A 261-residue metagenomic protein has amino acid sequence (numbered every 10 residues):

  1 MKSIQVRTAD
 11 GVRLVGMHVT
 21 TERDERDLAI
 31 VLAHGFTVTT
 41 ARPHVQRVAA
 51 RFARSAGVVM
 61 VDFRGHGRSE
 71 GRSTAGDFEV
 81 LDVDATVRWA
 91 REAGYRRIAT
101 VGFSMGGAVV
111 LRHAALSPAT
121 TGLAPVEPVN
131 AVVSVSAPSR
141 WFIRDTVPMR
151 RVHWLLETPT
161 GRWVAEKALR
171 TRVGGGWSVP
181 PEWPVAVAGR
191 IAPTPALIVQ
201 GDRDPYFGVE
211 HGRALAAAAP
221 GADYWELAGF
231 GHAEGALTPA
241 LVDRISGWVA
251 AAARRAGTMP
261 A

Functional and structural regions predicted by a protein language model:
M1-R23: N-terminal cap/lid segment of alpha/beta-hydrolase-fold proteins
L14, T74, V126-E210, A214 (+3 more regions): The alpha/beta-hydrolase serine catalytic core
R26-G35: Short beta-strand element of the alpha/beta-hydrolase
F36-A49: The serine-hydrolase catalytic nucleophile loop
R42, R64-D77: Glycine-rich "HGGG/HGxG" loop immediately N-terminal to the catalytic nucleophile of the alpha/beta-hydrolase
A49-E70: Conserved alpha/beta-hydrolase
T74-A93: Alpha/beta-hydrolase active-site loop
W89-R150: Primarily recognizes the serine-hydrolase "nucleophile elbow" in alpha/beta-hydrolase and SGNH/GDSL folds
